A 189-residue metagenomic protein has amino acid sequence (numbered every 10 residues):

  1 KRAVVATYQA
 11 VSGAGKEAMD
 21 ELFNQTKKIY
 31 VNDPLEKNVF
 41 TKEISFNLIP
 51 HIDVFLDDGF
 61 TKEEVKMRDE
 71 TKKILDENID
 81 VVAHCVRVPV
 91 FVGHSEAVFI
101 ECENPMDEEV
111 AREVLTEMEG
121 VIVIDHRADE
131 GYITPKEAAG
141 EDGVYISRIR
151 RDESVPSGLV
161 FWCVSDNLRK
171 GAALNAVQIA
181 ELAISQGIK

Functional and structural regions predicted by a protein language model:
K1-V114: Active-site-lining helix/loop region of Rossmann-like oxidoreductase modules
I79-K189: C-terminal active-site/capping subdomain that shapes the small-molecule cofactor and substrate pocket of enzyme
